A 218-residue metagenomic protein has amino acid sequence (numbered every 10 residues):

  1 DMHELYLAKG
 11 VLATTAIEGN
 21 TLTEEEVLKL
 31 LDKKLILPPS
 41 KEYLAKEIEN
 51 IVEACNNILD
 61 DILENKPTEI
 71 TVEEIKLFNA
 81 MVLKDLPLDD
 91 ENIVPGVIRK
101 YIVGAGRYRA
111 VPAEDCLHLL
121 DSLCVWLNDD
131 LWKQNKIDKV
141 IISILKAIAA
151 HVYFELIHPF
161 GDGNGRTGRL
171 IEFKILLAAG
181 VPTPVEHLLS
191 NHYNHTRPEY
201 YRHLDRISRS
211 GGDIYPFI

Functional and structural regions predicted by a protein language model:
D1-I218: FIC/Doc superfamily catalytic core
